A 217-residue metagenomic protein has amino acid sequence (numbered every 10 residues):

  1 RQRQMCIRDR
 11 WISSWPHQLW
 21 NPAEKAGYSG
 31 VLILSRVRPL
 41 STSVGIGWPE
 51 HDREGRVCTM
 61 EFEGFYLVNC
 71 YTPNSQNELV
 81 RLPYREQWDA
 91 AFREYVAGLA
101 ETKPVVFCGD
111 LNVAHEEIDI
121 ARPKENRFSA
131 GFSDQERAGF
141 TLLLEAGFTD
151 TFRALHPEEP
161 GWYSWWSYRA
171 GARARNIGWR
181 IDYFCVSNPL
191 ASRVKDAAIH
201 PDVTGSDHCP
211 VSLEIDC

Functional and structural regions predicted by a protein language model:
Q2-I7: Short, small-residue-biased leader/transition segments that mark boundaries at the very start of proteins
R8-S75: Structured beta-strand-rich core segments of catalytic domains in phosphoester-bond hydrolases
S14-H17, W88-I177, I181: Metal-dependent phosphoesterases centered on the DNase I-like endonuclease/exonuclease/phosphatase
N21-E24, W48-E50, R173-N176, P201-T204: Short Gly/Pro-enriched turn/cap motifs at secondary-structure boundaries
A26-T42, A170-S192: Conserved beta strand-loop-helix elements of the APE1-like EEP
R36, M60-E63, S187-N188, L213-C217: Active-site beta-strand termini and strand-to-loop segments that position acidic
G47-W48, P73-D89, K124-F128: Surface-exposed cleft-lining segments at the edges of enzyme active sites
A198-C217: Surface polyanion/phosphate-binding segment centered on an Asp-His-Pro turn
